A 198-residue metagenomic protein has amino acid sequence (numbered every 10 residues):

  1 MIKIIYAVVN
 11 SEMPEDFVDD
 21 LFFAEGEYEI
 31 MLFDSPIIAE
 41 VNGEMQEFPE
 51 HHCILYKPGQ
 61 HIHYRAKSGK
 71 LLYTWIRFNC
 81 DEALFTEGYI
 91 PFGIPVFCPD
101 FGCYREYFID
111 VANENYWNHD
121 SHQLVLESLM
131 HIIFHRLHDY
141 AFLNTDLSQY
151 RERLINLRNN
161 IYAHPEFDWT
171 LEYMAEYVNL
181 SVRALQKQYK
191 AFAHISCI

Functional and structural regions predicted by a protein language model:
I2-G93: N-terminal regulatory/effector-sensing and dimerization cores that precede helix-turn-helix DNA-binding domains
E29, V125, S196: Amphipathic alpha-helical recognition patches that constitute DNA-binding helices
V41, T145-D146, T170-L171: Short, hydrophobic secondary-structure boundary micro-motifs
Y64, F97, C197: Short clusters of hydrophobic/aromatic residues that line enzyme substrate/ligand-binding pockets
T74-I76, C80-D81, F97-A163, A184-Q186: An amphipathic alpha-helical interaction segment
F167-I198: Basic/polar phosphate-binding segments, predominantly the helix-turn-helix DNA-binding elements of transcriptional
